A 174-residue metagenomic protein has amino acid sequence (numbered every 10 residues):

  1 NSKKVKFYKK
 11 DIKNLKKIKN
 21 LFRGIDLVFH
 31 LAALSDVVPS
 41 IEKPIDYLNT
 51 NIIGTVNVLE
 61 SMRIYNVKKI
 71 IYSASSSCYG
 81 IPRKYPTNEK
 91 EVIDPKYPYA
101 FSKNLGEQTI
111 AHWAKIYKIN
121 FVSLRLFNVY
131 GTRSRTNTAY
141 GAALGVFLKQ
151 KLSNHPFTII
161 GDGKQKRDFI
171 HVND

Functional and structural regions predicted by a protein language model:
N1-V129, N173: N-terminal Rossmann-like NAD(P)+-binding domain of SDR-like oxidoreductases, especially those catalyzing
Y85, Q108-D168, V172-D174: NAD(P)-dependent short-chain dehydrogenase/reductase
